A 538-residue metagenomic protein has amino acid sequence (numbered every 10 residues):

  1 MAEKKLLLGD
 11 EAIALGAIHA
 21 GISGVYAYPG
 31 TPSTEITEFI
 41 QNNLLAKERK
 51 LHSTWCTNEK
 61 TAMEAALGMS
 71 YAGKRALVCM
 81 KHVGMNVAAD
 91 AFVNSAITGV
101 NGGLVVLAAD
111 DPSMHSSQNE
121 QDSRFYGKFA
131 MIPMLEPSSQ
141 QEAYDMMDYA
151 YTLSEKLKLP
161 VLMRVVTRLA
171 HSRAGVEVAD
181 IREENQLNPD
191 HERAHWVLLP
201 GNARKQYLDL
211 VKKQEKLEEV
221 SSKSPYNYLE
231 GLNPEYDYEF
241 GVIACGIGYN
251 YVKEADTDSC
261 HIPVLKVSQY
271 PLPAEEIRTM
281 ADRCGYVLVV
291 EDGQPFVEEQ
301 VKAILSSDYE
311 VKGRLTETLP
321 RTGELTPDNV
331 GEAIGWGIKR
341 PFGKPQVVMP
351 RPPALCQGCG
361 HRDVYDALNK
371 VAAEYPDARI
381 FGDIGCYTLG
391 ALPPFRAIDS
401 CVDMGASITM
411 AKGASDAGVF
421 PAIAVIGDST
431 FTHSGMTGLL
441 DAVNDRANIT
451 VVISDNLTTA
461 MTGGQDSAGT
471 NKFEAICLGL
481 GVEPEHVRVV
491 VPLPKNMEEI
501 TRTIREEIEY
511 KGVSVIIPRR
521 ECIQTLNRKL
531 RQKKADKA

Functional and structural regions predicted by a protein language model:
A2-I13, A20, P137-L355, G360-H361 (+2 more regions): Flexible, low-complexity linker and terminal segments
L7-N42: N-terminal glycine-rich anion-binding loops that anchor highly charged ligand groups
G24, T34-E155, R379-A460: Thiamine diphosphate
P32-E35, T61-M63, M85-V87, P112-H115 (+12 more regions): Flexible loop/turn segments at secondary-structure boundaries
Q41-A46, K253-V264, A475-E483: Short helix-loop-beta junction
R49, V100, F129-A130, C260 (+4 more regions): Short, structured coil segments at secondary-structure junctions
Y126-M134, K158-V161, G175-E177, L187-W196 (+6 more regions): Residues forming the flavin
